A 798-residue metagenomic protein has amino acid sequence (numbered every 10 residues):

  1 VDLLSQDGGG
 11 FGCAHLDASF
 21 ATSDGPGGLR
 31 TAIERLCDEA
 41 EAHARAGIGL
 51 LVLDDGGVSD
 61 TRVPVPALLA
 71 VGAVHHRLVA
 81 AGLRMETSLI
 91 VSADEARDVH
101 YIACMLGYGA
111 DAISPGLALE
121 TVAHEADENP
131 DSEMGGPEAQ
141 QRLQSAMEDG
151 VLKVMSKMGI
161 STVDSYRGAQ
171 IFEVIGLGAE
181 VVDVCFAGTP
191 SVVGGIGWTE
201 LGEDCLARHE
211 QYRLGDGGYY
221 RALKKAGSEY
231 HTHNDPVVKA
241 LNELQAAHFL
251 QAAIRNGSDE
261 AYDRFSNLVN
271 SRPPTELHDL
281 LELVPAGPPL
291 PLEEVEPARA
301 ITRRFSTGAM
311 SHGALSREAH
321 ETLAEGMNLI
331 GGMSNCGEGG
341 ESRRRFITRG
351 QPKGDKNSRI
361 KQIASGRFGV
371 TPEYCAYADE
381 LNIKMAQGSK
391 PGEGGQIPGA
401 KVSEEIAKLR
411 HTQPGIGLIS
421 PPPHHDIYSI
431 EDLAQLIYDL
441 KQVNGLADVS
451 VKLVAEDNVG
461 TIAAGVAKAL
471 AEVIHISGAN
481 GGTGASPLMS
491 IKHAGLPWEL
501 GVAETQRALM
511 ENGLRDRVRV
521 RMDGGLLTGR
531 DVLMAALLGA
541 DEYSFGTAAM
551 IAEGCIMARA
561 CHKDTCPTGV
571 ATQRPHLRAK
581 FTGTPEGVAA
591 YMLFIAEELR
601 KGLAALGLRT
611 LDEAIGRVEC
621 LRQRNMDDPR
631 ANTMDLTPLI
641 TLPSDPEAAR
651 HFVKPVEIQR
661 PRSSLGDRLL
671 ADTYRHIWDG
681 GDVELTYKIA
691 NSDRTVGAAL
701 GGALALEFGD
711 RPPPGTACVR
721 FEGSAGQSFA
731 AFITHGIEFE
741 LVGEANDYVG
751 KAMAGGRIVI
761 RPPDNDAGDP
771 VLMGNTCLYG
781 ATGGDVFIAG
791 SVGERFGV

Functional and structural regions predicted by a protein language model:
V1-T31, E39-H43, G47-L50, Y101-I102 (+5 more regions): Flexible, glycine-rich loop/tail regions that form catalytic "lids" or insertion modules at the edges of active sites
V1-T31, R35-R45, C375-I430, Q435 (+3 more regions): Active-site cores of enzymes that catalyze phosphoryl transfer or operate on phosphate-rich substrates
G8-G28, L53-S59, R84, T302-T307 (+7 more regions): Gly-rich Lys/Arg/Thr-decorated short loops/hinges at beta-loop-alpha junctions or inter-strand turns that position
V63-L89, R142-D149, K153, L436-V443 (+1 more regions): Alpha-helix-loop-beta-strand connector modules within alpha/beta enzyme cores
V71-R77, H100-M134, Q141, N357 (+5 more regions): Flexible glycine/proline-rich, aromatic-decorated loop/lid segments
A96-G109, D457-A469, L527-A540: Catalytic cores of alpha/beta
G109, A118-E120, M147, V151 (+9 more regions): Mobile "lid/hinge" segments at catalytic clefts and subdomain interfaces of large enzymes
L577, A589, L603-L606, I615 (+1 more regions): Long, distal/terminal scaffolding or interaction modules with repetitive or compositionally biased sequence
